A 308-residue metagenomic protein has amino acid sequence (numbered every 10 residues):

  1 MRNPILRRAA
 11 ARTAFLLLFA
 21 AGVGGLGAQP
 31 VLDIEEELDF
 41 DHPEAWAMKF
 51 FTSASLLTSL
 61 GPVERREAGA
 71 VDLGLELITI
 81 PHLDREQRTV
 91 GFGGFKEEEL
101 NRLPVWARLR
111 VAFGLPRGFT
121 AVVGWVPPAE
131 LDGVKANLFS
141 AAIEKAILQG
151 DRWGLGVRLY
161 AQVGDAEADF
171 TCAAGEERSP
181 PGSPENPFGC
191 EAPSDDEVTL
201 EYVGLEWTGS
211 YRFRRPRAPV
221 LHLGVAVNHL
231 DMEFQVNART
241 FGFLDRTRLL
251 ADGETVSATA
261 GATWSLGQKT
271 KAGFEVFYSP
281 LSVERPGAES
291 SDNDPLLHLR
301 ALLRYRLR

Functional and structural regions predicted by a protein language model:
Q29-F50, T79-D84, R88-V90, C172-K271 (+2 more regions): Outer-membrane beta-barrel transmembrane domain signature
Q29-G150: Transmembrane beta-barrel domains of Gram-negative outer membranes and organellar outer membranes
P30, E67-L73, R117-F119, D151-V157 (+4 more regions): Outer-envelope beta-barrel architecture signal
G69-V71, V105-L109, N137-I143, E201-W207 (+3 more regions): Hydrophobic, lipid-facing positions within transmembrane beta-strands of outer-membrane proteins
L73-T79, A121-P127, V157-D165, L221-H229 (+1 more regions): Transmembrane beta-barrel strands of outer-membrane/channel proteins
E99-N101, L131-N137, S194-E201, T247-E254 (+1 more regions): Replace "Gram-negative outer membrane beta-barrel proteins" with "bacterial and organellar outer membrane beta-barrel
F119-L131, F139-I143, L155-L159, T270-P286: Transmembrane beta-strand segments that form the barrel wall of outer-membrane beta-barrel proteins
D294-R308: Outer-membrane beta-barrel "beta-signal"
